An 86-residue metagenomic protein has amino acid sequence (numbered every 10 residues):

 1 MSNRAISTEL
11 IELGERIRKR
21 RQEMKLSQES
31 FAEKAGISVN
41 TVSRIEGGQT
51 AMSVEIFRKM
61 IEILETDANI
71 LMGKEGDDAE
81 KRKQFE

Functional and structural regions predicted by a protein language model:
M1-E12, K81: A detector for short, charged/polar N-terminal pre-domain segments
S2, I70-E86: Short, charged recognition helix plus adjacent turn of helix-turn-helix-like nucleic-acid-binding domains
E15-F31, K59: Short basic helix-loop element that most often maps to the first helix and adjoining turn of HTH DNA-binding modules
Q22, G36, G47-Q49, R58 (+1 more regions): Residue-level detection of the helix-turn-helix DNA-binding "recognition helix"
K25-R44: Short alpha-helical DNA-recognition segment
V39-R44, E55-R58, G73: Base-recognition residues in the alpha-helical recognition helix of bacterial helix-turn-helix
S53-I70: DNA major-groove recognition helix of helix-turn-helix/homeodomain DNA-binding modules
